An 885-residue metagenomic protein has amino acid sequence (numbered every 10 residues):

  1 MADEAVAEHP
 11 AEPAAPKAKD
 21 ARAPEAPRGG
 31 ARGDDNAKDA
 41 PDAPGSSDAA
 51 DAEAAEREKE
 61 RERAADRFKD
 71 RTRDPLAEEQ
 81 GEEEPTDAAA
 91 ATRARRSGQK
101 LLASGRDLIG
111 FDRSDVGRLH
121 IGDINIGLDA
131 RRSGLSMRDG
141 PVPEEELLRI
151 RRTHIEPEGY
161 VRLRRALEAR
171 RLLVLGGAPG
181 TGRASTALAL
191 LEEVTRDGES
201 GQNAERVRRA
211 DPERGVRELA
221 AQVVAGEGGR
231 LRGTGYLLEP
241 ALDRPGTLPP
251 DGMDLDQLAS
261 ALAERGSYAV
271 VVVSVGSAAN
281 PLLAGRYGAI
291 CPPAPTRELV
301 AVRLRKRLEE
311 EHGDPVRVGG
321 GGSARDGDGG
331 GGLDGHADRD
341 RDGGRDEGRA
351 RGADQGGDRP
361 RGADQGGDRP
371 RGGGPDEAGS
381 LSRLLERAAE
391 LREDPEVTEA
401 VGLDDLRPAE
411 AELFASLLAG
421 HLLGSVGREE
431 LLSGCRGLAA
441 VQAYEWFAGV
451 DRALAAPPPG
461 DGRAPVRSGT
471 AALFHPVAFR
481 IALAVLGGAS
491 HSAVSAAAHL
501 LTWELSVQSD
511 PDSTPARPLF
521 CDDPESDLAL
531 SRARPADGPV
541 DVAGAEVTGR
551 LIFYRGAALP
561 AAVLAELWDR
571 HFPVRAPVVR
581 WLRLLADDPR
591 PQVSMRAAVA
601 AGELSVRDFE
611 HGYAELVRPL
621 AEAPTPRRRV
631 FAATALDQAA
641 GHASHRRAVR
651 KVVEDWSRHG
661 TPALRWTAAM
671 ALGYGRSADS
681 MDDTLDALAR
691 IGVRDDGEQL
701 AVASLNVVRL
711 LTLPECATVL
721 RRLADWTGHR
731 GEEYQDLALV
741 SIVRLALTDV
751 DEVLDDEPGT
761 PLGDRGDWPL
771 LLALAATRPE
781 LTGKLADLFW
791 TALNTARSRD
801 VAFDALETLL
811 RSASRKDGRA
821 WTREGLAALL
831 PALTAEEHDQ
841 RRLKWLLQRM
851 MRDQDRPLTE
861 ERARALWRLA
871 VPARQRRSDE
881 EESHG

Functional and structural regions predicted by a protein language model:
D3-E4, R63-P141, G697: Long, low-complexity intrinsically disordered regions enriched in small/polar and proline/glycine residues
E156-L167: Pre-Walker A adenine-sensing motif
R170-T186: Walker A/P-loop nucleotide-binding motif
R183-G201: P-loop NTPase Walker A phosphate-binding motif
N203-A261, R265-V270, S274-V275: Conserved P-loop NTPase "ATPase switch" module shared by AAA+ and STAND
N280, A301-G327, G367-F447: Amphipathic alpha-helical "lid/sensor" segments that cap RecA-like P-loop NTPase cores
L438-A472, P476-F479, L483-A597, A601-P626: C-terminal leucine-rich, beta-strand-based interaction scaffolds used for sensing/assembly
R570-T777: Extended amphipathic alpha-helical coiled-coil/heptad-repeat regions
